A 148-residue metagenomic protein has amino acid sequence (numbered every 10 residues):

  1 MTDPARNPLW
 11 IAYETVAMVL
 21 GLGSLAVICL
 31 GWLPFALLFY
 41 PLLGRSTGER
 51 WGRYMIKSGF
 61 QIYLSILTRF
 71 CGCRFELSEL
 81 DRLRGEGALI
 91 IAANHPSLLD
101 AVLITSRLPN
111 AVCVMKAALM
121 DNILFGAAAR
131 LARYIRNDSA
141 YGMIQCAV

Functional and structural regions predicted by a protein language model:
T2, R45-T47, L83, R107-L108: Generic signal for short, ordered secondary-structure residues within or immediately flanking folded domains
D3-E76, A127-A128: A transmembrane-helix-recognition feature enriched in membrane-embedded lipid enzymes and envelope glyco-/phospholipid
R69-V148: Soluble catalytic domains of membrane acyltransferases
